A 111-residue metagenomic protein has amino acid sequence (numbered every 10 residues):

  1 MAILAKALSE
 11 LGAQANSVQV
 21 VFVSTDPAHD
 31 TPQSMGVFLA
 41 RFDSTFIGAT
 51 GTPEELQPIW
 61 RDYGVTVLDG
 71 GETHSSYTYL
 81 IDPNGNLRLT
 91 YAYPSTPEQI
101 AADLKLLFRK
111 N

Functional and structural regions predicted by a protein language model:
M1-A49, P53-I59: Structural microenvironment flanking redox-active thiols in thiol-disulfide oxidoreductases
L4, S24-H29, I59-L68, N86-P94: Noncatalytic linker/hinge segments flanking ATPase motor cores
E10, E54-E55, D69-E72, E98: Glutamate identity and glutamate-enriched acidic tracts
Q14, F38-L39, G64, Y79 (+1 more regions): Generic signal for short, ordered secondary-structure residues within or immediately flanking folded domains
Q14, T45, T66-G70, S95 (+1 more regions): Generic macromolecular interface patches on structured domains
T45-F46, Q57, R61-Y79: Structural micro-motif
E72-N111: Thiol-/selenol-based redox modules, centered on thioredoxin-like and closely related oxidoreductase domains
